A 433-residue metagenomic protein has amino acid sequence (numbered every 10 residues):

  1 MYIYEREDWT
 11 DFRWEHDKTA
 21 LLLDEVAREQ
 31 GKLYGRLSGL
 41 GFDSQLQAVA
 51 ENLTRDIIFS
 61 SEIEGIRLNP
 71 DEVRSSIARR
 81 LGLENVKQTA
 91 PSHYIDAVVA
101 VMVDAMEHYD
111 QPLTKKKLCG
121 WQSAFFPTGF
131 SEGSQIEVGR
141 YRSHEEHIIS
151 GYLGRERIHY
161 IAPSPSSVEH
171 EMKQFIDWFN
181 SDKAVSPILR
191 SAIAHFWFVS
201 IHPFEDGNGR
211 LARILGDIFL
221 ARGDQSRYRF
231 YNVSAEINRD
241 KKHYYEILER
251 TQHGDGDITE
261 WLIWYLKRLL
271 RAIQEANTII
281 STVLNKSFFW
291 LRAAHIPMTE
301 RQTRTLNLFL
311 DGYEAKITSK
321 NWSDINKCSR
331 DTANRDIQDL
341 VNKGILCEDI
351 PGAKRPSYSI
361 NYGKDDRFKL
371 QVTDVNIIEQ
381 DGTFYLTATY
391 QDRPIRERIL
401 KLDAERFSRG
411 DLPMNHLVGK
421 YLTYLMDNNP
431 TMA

Functional and structural regions predicted by a protein language model:
M1-K369, I377: FIC/Doc superfamily catalytic core
Y152, D392-P394: Solvent-exposed strand-loop boundary residues in beta-sheet-rich modules
I377, F384-Y390: Short linear proline/tyrosine/threonine-rich motifs used for host-factor recruitment and membrane trafficking/assembly
G382-T383, D392, G410: Intrinsic-disorder/low-complexity loop/linker signature
R396-A433: Acidic, low-complexity intrinsically disordered segments
